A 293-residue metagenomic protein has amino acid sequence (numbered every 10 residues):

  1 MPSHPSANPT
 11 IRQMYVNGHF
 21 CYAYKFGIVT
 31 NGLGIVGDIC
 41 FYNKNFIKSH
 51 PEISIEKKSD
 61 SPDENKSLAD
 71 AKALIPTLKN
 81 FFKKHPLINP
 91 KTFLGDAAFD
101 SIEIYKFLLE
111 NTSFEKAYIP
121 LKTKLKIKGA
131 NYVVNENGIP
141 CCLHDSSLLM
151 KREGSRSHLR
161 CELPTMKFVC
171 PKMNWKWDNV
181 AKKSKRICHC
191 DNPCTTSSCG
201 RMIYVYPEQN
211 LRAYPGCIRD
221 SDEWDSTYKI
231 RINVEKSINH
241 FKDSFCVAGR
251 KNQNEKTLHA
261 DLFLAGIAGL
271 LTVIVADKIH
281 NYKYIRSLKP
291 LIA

Functional and structural regions predicted by a protein language model:
M1-F93, A97-E110: Polybasic low-complexity intrinsically disordered regions
K44-I47, F82-P86, L109, S113 (+4 more regions): Hydrophobic/aromatic-lined pockets within catalytic cores
S59-N179: An internal, acidic/charged active-site-proximal segment that coordinates divalent cations and/or engages
E64, L94-A98, W224-T227, Q253 (+1 more regions): Short, charged/polar micro-motifs that form catalytic or ligand-binding hotspots
I75-P76, Q209, A268: Extended low-polarity, hydrophobic cluster-rich segments
N131-F168, P207-Q253: Short amphipathic alpha-helical "interface-anchor" segments enriched in bulky aromatics
P164-D220: Long, low-complexity, polar/charged, intrinsically disordered or flexibly structured peripheral segments
S226-A293: Basic, amphipathic alpha-helical segments enriched in Lys/Arg and hydrophobic/aromatic residues
